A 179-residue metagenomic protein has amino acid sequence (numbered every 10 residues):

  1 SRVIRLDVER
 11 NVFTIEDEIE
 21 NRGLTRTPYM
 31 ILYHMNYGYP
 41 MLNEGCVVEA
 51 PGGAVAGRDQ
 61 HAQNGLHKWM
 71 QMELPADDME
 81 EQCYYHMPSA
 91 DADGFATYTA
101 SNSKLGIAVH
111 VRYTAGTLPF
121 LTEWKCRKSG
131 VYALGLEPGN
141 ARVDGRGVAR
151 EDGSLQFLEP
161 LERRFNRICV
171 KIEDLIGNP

Functional and structural regions predicted by a protein language model:
S1-M35: Acidic, contiguous internal or C-terminal segments within carbohydrate-active enzymes that form a structured patch used
S1-R2, I15, I31-Y33, A96-Y98 (+2 more regions): Hydrophobic residues positioned within well-ordered beta-strands of beta-sheet architectures
V3, Y84-M87, Y98, T122-E123 (+1 more regions): Generic recognition of flexible, low-complexity loop/linker segments
V8, D91-D93, E159: Surface-exposed coil/turn segments at beta-strand junctions on protein surfaces, enriched
F13-G23, T99-A100, L161-I172: Beta-strand cores of secreted/periplasmic/IMS beta-sandwich domains, seen most often in copper-related folds
T27, N36-Y39, N43-Y113: Active-site/ligand-binding surface loops and adjacent short beta/alpha elements that line catalytic pockets across
Y29, L42, K128-G130: A short, structural micro-pattern
K104-P179: Active-site pocket scaffolds in enzymes
